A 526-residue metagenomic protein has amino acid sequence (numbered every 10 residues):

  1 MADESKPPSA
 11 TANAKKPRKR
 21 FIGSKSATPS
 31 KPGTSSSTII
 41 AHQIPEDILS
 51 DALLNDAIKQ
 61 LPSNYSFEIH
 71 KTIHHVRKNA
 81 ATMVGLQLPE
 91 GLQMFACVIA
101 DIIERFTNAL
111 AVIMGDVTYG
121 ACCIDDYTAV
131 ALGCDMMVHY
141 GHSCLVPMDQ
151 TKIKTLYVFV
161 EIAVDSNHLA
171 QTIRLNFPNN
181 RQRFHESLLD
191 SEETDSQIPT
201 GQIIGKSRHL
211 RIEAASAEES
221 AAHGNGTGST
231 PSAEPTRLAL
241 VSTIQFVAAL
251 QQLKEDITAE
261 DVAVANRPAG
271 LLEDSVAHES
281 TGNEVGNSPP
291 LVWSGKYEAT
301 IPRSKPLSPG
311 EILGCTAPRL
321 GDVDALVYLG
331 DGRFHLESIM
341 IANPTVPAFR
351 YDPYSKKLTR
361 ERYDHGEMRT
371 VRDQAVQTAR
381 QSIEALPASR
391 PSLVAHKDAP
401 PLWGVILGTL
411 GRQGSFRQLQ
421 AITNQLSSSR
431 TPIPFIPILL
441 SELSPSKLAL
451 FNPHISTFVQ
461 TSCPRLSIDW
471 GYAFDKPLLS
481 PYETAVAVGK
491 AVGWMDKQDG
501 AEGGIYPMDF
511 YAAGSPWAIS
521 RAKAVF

Functional and structural regions predicted by a protein language model:
A2-G133, H139-G141, V146, K447: Metallocofactor- and cofactor-centric catalytic cores in central/energy metabolism, strongly enriched
A2-P45, E161-I162, L175-P178, S191 (+4 more regions): Peripheral docking tails and interdomain loops at the edges of cofactor- or intermediate-handling domains
A2-P7, T11, K16-F21, E90 (+6 more regions): N-terminal glycine-rich phosphate/adenylate-binding segment common to multiple enzyme folds
H70-T82, I173-Q182, S207, A217-T236 (+1 more regions): Glycine-rich phosphate/diphosphate-binding loops that line cofactor/substrate pockets in enzymes
Q87-G91, G141-H142, V160, L240-V247 (+4 more regions): Structural motif
D101-A109, D256-N266, P289-Y297, T345-P347 (+1 more regions): Short helix-loop-beta junction
C134-T151, L320-S338, Q381-S389, L393-I406 (+1 more regions): Extended, charge-rich low-complexity interaction segments
L253, H335-F435, E442-A449: Redox- and metal-dependent alpha/beta enzyme cores, enriched for Fe-S-associated oxidoreductases and cofactor-handling
